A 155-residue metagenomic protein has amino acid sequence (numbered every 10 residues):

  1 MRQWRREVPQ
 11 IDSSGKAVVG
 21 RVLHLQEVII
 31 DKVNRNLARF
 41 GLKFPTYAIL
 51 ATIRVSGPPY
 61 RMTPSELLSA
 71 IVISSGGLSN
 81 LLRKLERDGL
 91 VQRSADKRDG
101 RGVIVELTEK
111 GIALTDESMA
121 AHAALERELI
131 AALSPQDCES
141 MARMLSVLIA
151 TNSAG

Functional and structural regions predicted by a protein language model:
M1-F40: N-terminal leader segment of winged-helix/HTH proteins
M1-Q10, Q136-G155: C-terminal regulatory/oligomerization modules of transcriptional regulators
L23, A51-P58, S146: Short, locally clustered residues in the helix-turn-helix/winged-helix DNA-binding domain
T46-L50: Short alpha-helical "packing" element that flanks the helix-turn-helix/winged-helix DNA-binding module
E66-L68: A short acidic, leucine-rich amphipathic alpha-helix
S74: Helix-turn-helix DNA-binding motif, specifically the short coil turn and the N-cap/start of the second
R83-R143: Charged, amphipathic alpha-helical coiled-coil/dimerization segments
